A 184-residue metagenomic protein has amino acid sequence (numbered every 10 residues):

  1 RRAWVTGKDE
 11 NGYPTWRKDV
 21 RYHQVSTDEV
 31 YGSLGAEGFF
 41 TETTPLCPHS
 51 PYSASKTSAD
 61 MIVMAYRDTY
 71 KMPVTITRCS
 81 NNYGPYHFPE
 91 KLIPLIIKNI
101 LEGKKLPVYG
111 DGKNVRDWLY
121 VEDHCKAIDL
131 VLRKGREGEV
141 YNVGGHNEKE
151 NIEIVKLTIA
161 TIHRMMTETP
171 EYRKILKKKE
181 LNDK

Functional and structural regions predicted by a protein language model:
R1-N82, E102, E122, K156 (+2 more regions): N-terminal Rossmann-like NAD(P)+-binding domain of SDR-like oxidoreductases, especially those catalyzing
N11, P48, P85, K113 (+1 more regions): Generic anion/oxyanion-binding catalytic loop in active/binding sites
T27-V30, N81-H87, K113, R133 (+1 more regions): Active-site proximal helix/loop that lines the substrate pocket of Rossmann-like NAD(P)-dependent oxidoreductase domains
G38, P89-I97: A glycine/serine/threonine-rich, flexible loop-to-helix segment that serves as the NAD(P) cofactor-binding "lid"
F39-F40, Y66, H87-F88, W118 (+2 more regions): Tryptophan-centric aromatic hotspots in well-structured domains and transmembrane helices
T77, P89-E90, G135: Active-site loop immediately N-terminal to the catalytic Tyr-X3-Lys motif of short-chain dehydrogenase/reductase
P94, K98-K184: C-terminal substrate-binding subdomain of Rossmann-fold SDR/epimerase-dehydratase oxidoreductases
